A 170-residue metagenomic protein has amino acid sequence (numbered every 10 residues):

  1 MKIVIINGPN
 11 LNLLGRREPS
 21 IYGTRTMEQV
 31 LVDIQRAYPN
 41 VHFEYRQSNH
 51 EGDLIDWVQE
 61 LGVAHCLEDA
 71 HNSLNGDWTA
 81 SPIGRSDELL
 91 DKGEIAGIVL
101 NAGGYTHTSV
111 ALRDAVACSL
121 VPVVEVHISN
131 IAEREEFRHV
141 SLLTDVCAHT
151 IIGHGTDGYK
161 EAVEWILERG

Functional and structural regions predicted by a protein language model:
M1-I3: Extreme N-terminal starter segment of soluble prokaryotic enzymes
I5-N10: N-terminal nucleotide-binding beta1-loop-alpha1 segment
L13-E28: Glycine- and acidic-residue-enriched helix-capping/strand-helix junction motifs
E44-G52: Short beta->alpha junction loops
V63-E94: Intrinsically disordered, low-complexity domain-flanking/linker segments in eukaryotic proteins, enriched
G93-R134: Mid-chain, well-packed structural core segment of small domains
R138-T156: Short beta-strand elements at the ligand-binding edges of bilobed clamshell
I152-G170: A charged, well-structured terminal subsegment
